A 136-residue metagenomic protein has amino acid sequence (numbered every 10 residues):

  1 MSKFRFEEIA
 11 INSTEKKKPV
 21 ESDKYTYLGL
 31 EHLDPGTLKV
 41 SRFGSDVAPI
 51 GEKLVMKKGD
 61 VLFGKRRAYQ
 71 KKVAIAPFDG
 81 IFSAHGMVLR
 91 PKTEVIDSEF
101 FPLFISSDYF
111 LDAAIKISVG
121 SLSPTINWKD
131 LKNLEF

Functional and structural regions predicted by a protein language model:
M1-K17, N133-F136: Non-catalytic DNA-recognition/assembly elements of restriction-modification systems
T14-A48: DNA target-recognition patches
K17, S107-F136: Specificity-determining recognition surfaces
D23-Y25, I81-A84, K129-L131: Short edge beta-strand segments in beta-sheet-rich domains
Y27, F63, T125: Short aromatic/basic micro-patch
L28, L89, L134: Hydrophobic residues at beta-strand termini and immediately following loops that shape nucleotide-binding pockets
E52-K53, K58-S106, F110, L122: A short beta-sheet element
